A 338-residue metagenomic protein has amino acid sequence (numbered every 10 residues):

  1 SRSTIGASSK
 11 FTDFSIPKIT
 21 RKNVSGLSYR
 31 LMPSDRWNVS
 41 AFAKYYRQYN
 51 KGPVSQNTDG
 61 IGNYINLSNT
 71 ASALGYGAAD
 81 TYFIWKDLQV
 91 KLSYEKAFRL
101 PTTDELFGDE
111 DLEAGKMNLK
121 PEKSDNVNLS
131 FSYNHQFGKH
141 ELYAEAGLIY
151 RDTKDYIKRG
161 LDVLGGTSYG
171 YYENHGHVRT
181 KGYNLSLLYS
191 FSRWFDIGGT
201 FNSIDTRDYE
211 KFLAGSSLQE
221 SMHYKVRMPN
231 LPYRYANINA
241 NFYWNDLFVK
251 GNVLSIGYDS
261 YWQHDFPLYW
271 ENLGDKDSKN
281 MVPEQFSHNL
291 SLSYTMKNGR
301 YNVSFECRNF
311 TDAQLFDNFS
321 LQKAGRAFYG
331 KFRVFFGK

Functional and structural regions predicted by a protein language model:
S1-W85, L100, L213: Signature of Gram-negative outer-membrane beta-barrel scaffolds
R2, Y45-K51, Y94-L100, F107-D109 (+8 more regions): Transmembrane beta-strands of outer-membrane beta-barrel pores
R2-T12, K51-G60, T102-E110, Y156-L164 (+4 more regions): Outer-membrane beta-barrel translocator domains and adjoining extracellular loop/strand segments of Gram-negative
A7-P17, S28, T58-L67, D111-L119 (+5 more regions): Extracellular loop and loop/strand-boundary signature of outer-membrane beta-barrel proteins
I19, Y29-W37, S72, D80-F83 (+9 more regions): Residue-level signature of outer-membrane beta-barrel architecture
R30, G77, T81, L92 (+3 more regions): Conserved C-terminal beta-signal and adjacent last beta-strands/turns of outer-membrane beta-barrel proteins
F83-E95, P121-K181, N202, D208: Membrane-embedded beta-barrel scaffold of Gram-negative outer-membrane proteins
A144, I149-D152, E173-P267: Gram-negative outer-membrane beta-barrel transporters
